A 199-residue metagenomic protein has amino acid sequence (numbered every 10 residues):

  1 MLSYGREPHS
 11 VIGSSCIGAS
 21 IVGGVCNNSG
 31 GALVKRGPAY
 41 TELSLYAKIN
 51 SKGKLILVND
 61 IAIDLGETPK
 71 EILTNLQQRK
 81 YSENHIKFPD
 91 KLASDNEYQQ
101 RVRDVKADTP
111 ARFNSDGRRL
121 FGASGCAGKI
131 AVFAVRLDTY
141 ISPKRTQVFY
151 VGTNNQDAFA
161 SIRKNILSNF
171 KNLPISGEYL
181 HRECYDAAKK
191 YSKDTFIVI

Functional and structural regions predicted by a protein language model:
M1: Short active-site loop/helix that positions an aromatic residue
Y4-E7, V11-A158: FAD-binding subdomain of flavoenzyme oxidoreductases
E7-V11, R163-S192: Flexible, glycine/charged-enriched surface loops at secondary-structure junctions
C16, K193-I199: Short, intrinsically disordered, charge-balanced linker/junction segments flanking boundaries in proteins
K144-S176, I197-I199: A conserved active-site cap/scaffold subdomain adjacent to cofactor or substrate pockets
